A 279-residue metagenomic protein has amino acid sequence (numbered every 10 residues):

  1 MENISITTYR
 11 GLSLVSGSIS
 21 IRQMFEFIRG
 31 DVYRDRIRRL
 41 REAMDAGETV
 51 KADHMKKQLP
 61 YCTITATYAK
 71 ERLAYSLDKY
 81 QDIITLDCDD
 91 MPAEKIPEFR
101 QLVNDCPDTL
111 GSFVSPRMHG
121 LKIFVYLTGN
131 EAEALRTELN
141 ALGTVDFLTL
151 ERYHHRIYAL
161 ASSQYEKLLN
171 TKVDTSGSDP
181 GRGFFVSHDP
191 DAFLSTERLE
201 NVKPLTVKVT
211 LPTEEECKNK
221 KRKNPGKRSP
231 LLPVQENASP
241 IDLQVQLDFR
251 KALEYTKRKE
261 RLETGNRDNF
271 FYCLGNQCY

Functional and structural regions predicted by a protein language model:
M1-D82, P240: DNA replication initiation on ssDNA origins
E42-A46, K79-E94, E98-F99, N104 (+5 more regions): Modules that initiate DNA replication and primer synthesis
P60-L73, N104-L110, R258-R261: Short amphipathic beta-strand starts and helix->beta connectors
E71-D78, S112-S115, T264-N266: Short, flexible, solvent-exposed loop/turn segments with mixed acidic/basic and small polar residues
P107-T109, S162-N170: A common structural junction motif
T109-S112, N130: An amphipathic, hydrophobic-aromatic interaction surface with interspersed Lys/Arg that forms lipid/phosphate-bearing
G111-R117, D174-D179: Short beta-strand
G129-N130, F147, K167-R222: Catalytic "initiation/cleavage/transfer" segments centered on a nucleophilic residue and adjacent nucleic-acid-engaging
